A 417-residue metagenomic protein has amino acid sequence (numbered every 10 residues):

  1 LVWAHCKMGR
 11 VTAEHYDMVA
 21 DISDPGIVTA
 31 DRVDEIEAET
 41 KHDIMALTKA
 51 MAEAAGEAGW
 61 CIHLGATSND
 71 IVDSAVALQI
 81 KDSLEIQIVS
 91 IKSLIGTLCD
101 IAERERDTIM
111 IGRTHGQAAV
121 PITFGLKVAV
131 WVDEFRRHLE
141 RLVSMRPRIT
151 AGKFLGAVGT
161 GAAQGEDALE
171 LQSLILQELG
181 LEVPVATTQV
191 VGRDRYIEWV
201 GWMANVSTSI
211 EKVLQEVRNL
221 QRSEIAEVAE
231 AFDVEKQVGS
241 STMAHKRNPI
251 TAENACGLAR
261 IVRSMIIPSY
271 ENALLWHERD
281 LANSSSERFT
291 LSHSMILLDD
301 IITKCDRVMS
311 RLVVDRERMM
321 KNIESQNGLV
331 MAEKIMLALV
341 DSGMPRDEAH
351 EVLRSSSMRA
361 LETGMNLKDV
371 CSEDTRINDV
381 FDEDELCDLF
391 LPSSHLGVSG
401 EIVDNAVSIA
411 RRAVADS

Functional and structural regions predicted by a protein language model:
L1-L155, G161, D167-L174, V183 (+5 more regions): A helix-coil-helix interface module used to build multimeric assemblies and to scaffold catalytic/cofactor sites
V2, A52, K92-I95, C99 (+8 more regions): Structural signal for well-ordered, non-membrane alpha-helices
E35-T40, E57, I225, S241-S417: Glycine-rich cofactor/substrate-binding loops
S68, G165, E178, V183-V190 (+4 more regions): A structural signal for small-residue-enriched, beta-sheet-centric alpha/beta enzyme cores and oligomeric scaffold folds
I71, I111, H115-I122, L126 (+7 more regions): Alpha-helix capping and helix-loop boundary segments enriched in small/acidic/polar residues
K81-K92, C99, A129-V132, R136 (+6 more regions): Short amphipathic alpha-helical segments with heptad-repeat character
L98-I101, E105-T108, L142-M145, I149 (+6 more regions): Hydrophobic stripe of amphipathic alpha-helices that form coiled-coil interfaces
E170-I266: Acidic, glycine-rich loop-and-beta core segments that form the ion-binding/anion-interacting portion of active sites
